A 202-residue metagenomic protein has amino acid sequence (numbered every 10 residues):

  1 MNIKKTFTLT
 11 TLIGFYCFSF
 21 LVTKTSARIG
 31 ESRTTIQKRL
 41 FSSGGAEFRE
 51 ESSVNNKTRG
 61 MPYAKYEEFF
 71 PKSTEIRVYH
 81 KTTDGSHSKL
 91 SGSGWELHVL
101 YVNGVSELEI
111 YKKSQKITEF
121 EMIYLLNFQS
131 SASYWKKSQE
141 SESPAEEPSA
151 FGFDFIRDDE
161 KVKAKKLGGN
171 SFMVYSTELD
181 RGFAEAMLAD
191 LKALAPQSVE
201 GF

Functional and structural regions predicted by a protein language model:
M1-T11: Bacterial N-terminal signal peptides that target proteins for export
N2, Y16-A132, S198-F202: Short helix/turn-capping signatures at newly exposed starts of structured segments
T10, F18, S26, K163 (+1 more regions): Residue-level detector of intrinsically disordered, flexible termini and proteolytic processing junctions
V105-F202: Non-cytosolic coordination micro-motifs
